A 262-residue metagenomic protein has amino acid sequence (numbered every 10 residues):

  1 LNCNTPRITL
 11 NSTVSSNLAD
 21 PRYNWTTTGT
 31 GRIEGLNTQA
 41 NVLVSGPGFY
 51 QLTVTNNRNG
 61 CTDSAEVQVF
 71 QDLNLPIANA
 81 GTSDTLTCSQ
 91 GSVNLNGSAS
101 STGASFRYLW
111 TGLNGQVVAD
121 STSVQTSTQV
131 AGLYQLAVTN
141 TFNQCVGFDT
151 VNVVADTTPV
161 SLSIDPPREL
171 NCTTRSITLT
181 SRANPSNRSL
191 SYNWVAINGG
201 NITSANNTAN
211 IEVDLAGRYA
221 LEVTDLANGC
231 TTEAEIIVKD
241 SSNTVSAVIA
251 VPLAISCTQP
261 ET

Functional and structural regions predicted by a protein language model:
L1-T262: Proline- and Ser/Thr-rich low-complexity, intrinsically disordered segments
